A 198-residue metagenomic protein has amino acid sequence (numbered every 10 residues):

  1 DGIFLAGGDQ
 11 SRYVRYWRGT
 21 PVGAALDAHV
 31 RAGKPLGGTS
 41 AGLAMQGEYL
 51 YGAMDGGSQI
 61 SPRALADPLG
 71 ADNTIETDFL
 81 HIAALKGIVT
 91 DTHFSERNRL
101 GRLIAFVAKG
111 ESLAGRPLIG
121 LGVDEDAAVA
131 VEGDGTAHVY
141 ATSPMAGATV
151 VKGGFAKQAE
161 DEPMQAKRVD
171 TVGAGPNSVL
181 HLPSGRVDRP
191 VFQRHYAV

Functional and structural regions predicted by a protein language model:
G2-F4: N-terminal Rossmann-like NAD(P) cofactor-binding module of classical short-chain dehydrogenase/reductase
A6, V30-L50: Catalytic nucleophile loop
Q10-S11, L43-Q46, A128-A130: Short, active-site-adjacent cap segments at secondary-structure transitions
Q10-T20: Glycine/threonine-rich flexible loop motifs
Y13-V14, G47, M54: Glycine/Thr-rich phosphate-binding loops of Rossmann-like dinucleotide-binding domains
G19-G33: Catalytic-core regions built around general acid/base machinery
L50-G52, G56-V198: C-terminal and late-domain segments of enzyme folds
